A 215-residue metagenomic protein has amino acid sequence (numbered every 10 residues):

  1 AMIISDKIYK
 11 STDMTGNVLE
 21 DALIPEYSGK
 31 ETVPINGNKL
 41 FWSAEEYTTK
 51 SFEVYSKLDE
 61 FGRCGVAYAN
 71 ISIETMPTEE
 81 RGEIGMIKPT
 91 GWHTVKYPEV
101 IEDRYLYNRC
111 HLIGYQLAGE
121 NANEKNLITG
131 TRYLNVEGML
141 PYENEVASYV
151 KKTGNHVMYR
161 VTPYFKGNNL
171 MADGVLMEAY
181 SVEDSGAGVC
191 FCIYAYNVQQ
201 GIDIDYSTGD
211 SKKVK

Functional and structural regions predicted by a protein language model:
A1-S51: N-terminal, intrinsically disordered, polar/charged segments of Gram-positive cell-envelope systems that serve as
A44-K215: Domain-level detector of nuclease and nuclease-like folds in predominantly extracellular/periplasmic contexts
